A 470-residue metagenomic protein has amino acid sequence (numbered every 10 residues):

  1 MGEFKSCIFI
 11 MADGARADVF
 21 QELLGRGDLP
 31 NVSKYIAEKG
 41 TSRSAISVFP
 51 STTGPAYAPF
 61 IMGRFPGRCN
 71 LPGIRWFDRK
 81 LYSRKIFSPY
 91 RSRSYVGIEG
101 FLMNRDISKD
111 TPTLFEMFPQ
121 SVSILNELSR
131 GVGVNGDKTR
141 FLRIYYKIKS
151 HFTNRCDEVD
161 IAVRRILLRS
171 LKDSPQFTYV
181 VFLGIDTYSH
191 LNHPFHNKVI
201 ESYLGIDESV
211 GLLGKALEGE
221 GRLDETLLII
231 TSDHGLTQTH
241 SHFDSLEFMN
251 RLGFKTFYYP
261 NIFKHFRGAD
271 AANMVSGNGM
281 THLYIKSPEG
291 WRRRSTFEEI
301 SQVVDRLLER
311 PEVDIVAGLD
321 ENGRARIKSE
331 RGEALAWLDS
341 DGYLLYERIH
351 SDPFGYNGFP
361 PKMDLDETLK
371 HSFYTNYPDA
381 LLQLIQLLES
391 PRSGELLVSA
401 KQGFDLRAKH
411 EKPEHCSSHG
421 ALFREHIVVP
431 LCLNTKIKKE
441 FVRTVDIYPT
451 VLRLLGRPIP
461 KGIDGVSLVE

Functional and structural regions predicted by a protein language model:
M1-T41, S51, I463: Active-site-proximal N-terminal segment of extracellular/periplasmic enzymes that hydrolyze or transfer
F4-F20, Y35, F60, F118 (+8 more regions): Beta-strand elements within well-structured catalytic alpha/beta cores of enzymes that handle phosphate/sulfate esters
G27, R43-I46, P50-P55, I74-L102 (+2 more regions): Secreted, luminal/periplasmic, and some membrane-associated catalytic domains that remodel anionic oxygen-ester
K34, E38, M280-E312, E440-V466: Non-catalytic, well-ordered alpha-helical segments in soluble enzyme domains
T41-I61, L125-G133, D464-L468: Short, solvent-exposed turn/loop segments enriched in Gly/Ser/Thr/Pro and often Arg
A56-N197, S202-G205, G323-Y374, S393 (+1 more regions): His/Asp/Glu-rich, glycine-adjacent segments that coordinate divalent cations and/or stabilize oxyanion chemistry on
G253-K255, Y259-W291, C416-L454, V469: Substrate-binding rim/cap in mid-to-C-terminal beta-strand-loop elements of soluble/periplasmic
V316-S329, G456-E470: Polar, surface-exposed loop/tail segments that function as active-site lids or cofactor/substrate-recognition elements
